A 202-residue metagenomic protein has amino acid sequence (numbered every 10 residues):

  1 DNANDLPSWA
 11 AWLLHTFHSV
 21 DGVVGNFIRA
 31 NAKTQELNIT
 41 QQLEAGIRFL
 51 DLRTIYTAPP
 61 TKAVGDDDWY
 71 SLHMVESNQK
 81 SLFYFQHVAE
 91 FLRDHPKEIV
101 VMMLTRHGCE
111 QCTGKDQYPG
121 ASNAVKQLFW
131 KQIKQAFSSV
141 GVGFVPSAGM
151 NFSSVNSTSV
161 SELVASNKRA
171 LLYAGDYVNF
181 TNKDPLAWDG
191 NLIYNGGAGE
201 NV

Functional and structural regions predicted by a protein language model:
D1-A45, A58-I99, H107, Q111-P119 (+1 more regions): Long, acidic (Asp/Glu-rich), low-complexity accessory segments flanking structured domains
A30-I39, S81-E90, S139, G143-S166 (+2 more regions): A Trp-anchored, charged/polar loop motif used as the substrate-binding/catalytic surface of acyl/ester-handling
N38, K80, A121-F129, D189: Alpha-helix initiation/capping motif
I47-R48, V142: Short aromatic/hydrophobic-glycine micro-motifs
R48-I55, I99-L104, R169-A174: Structural recognition of the beta-strand scaffold that forms the well-ordered cores of secreted hydrolase catalytic
Y56-A58, N195: Amphipathic alpha-helical scaffolding segments
E98-I99, Q111-Y173, N179: A surface/extracellular/periplasmic glyco- and lipid-processing/surface-interacting theme
L171-V202: C-terminal active-site rim and adjoining tail of enzyme catalytic domains
